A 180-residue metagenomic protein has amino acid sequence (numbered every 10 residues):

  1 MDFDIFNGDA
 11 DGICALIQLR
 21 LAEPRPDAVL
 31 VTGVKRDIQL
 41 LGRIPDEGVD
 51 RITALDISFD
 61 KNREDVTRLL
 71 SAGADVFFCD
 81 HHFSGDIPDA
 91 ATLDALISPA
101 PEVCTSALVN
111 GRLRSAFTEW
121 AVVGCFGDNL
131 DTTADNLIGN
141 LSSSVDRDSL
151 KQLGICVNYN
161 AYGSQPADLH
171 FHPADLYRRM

Functional and structural regions predicted by a protein language model:
M1-Q152: Replace "Mg2+/Mn2+-dependent" with "divalent metal-dependent
T133, L137-M180: Accessory alpha-helical/coil subdomains and C-terminal extensions that flank or cap enzyme catalytic cores
